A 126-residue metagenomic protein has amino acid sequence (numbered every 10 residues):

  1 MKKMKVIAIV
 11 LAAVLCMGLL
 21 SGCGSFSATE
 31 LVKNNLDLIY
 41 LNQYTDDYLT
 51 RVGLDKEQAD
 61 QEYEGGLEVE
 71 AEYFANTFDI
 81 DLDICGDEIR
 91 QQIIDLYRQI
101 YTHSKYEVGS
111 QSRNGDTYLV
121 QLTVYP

Functional and structural regions predicted by a protein language model:
M1-I9: Bacterial N-terminal signal peptides that target proteins for export
L11-V14: Repetitive helical segments and hydrophobic/amphipathic motifs
G18-G22: C-terminal motif of bacterial Sec signal peptides marking the signal peptidase cleavage site
G24-P126: Mature, Sec-exported extracytoplasmic domains of Gram-positive
